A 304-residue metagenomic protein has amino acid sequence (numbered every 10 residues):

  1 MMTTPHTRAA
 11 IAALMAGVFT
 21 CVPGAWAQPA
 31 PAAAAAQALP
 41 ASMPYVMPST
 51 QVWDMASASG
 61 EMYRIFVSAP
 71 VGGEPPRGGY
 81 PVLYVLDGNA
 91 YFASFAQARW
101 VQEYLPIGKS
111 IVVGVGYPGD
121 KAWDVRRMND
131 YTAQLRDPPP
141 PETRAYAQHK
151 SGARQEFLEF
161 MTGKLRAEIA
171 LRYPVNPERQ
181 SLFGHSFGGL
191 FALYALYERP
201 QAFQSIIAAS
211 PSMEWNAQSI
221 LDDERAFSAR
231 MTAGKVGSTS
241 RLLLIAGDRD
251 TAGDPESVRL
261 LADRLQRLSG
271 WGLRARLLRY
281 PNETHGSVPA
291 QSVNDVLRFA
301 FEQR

Functional and structural regions predicted by a protein language model:
M2-A12: Bacterial N-terminal signal peptides that target proteins for export
T3-T4, G17, P29: N-terminal leader/targeting segments
A12-V22: Bacterial N-terminal signal peptides
P23-A27: Sec/Tat signal peptide C-region and signal peptidase I cleavage site
Q28-R304: Non-catalytic cap/lid and distal C-terminal segments of serine-dependent acyl enzymes
